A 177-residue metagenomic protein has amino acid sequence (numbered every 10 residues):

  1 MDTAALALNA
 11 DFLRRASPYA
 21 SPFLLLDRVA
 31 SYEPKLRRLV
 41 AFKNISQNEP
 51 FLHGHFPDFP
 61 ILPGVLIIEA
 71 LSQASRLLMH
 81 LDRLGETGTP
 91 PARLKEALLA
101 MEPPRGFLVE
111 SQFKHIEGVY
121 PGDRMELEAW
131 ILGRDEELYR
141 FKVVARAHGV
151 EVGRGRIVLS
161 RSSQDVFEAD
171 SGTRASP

Functional and structural regions predicted by a protein language model:
M1-L13, R28: N-terminal, positively charged regions that mediate nucleic acid binding
D2-A7, S75-E126: Hydrophobic beta-strand-centered segment that forms part of the acyl-chain substrate-binding groove
D2-L6, L36-R38, E110, E117-P177: HotDog/MaoC-like acyl-thioester-processing domains
L8-A20, L98-M101: Short aromatic-glycine motifs in intrinsically disordered, low-complexity regions
R14, D58, K114-E117: Beta-strand-rich interaction surfaces with strong enrichment in secreted/lumenal proteins
P18-L62, L66-I67, A74, H80: Catalytic strand-loop segment that frames the active site of acyl-thioester-processing enzymes
I45, F56, H115, L159-R161: Hydrophobic residues in beta-strands and at strand termini
